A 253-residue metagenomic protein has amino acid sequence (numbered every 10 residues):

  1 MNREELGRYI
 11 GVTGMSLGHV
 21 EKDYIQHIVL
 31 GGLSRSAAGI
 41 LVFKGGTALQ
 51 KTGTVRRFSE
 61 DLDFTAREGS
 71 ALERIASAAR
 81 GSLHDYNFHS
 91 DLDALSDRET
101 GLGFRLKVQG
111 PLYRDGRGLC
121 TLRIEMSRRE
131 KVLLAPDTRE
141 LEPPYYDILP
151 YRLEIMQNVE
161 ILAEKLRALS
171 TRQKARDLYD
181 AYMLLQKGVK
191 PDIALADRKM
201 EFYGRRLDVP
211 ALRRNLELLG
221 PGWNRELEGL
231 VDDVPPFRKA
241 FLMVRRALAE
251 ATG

Functional and structural regions predicted by a protein language model:
M1-V42, T52-V55, R67-G253: Structured mid-to-C-terminal alpha-helical surface segments
F43-T47: Glycine-rich beta-strand-to-loop/alpha-helix junction loops that act as flexible
S59: Anion-coordinating catalytic cores for phosphoryl-, nucleotidyl-, and glycosidic chemistry
